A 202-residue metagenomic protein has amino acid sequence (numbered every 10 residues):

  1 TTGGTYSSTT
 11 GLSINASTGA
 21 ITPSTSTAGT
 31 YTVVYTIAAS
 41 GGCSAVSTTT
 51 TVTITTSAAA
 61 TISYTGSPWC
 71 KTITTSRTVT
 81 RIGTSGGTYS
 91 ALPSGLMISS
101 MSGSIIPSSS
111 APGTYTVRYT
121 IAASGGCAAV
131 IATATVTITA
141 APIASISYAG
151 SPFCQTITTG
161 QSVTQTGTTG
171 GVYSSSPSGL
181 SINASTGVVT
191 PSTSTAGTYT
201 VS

Functional and structural regions predicted by a protein language model:
T1-G3, T198-S202: Short, intrinsically disordered, charge-balanced linker/junction segments flanking boundaries in proteins
T1-S7, T50-S90, T139-S174: Solvent-exposed, low-complexity, repeat-rich "mucin-like" stalks and linkers
G3-T22, S90-I106, S174-T190: Low-complexity "stalk/linker" and mucin-like segments enriched in Ser/Thr/Pro/Ala/Gly
T10, G41, S85, P93-G95 (+3 more regions): Solvent-exposed strand-loop boundary residues in beta-sheet-rich modules
T25-G29, S109-G113, T193-G197: Surface-exposed, short loops/turns at beta-strand junctions within beta-sandwich domains
S40-S47, S124-I131, C154: Short, exposed coil/turn segments at beta-strand boundaries within extracellular/luminal domains
V46-T51, S104, V130-T135: Well-ordered beta-strand positions in beta-sheet-rich domains
